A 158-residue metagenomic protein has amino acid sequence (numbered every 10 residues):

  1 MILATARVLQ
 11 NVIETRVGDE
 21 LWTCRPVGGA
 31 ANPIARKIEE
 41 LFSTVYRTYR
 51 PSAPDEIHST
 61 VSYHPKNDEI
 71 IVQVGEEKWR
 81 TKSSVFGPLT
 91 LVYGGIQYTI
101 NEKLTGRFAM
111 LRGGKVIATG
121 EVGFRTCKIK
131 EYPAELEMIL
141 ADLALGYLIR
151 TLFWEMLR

Functional and structural regions predicted by a protein language model:
M1-A4, A31, R50-I57, I71-K78 (+1 more regions): A general, composition-driven signal for non-globular sequence regions
M1-T44, N67, V85-R158: Low-complexity or membrane-interfacial segments used for flexible interactions
I38-H58, S62: Acidic, aromatic-enriched beta-alpha/helix-loop junctions
E56-L89: Helix-adjacent hinge/juxtasegments
